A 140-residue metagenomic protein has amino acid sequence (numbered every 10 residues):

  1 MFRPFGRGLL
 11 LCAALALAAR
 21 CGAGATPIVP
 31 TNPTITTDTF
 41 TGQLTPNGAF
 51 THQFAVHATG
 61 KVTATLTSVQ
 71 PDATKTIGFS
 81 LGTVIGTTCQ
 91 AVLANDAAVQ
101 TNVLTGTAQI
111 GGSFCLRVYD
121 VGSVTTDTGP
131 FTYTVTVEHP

Functional and structural regions predicted by a protein language model:
M1-R20: Sec-dependent bacterial lipoprotein signal peptides
G22-I35, H52, I77-T87, S113-P140: C-terminal edge strands of extracellular/lumenal beta-sandwich accessory domains
T36-D72, G78-G82: Non-catalytic, beta-strand-enriched accessory regions in extracellular/secretory proteins and membrane protein
T51-K61, T105-G112, E138-P140: Extracellular and analogous surface-interaction loops
I85-D96: Extracellular beta-sheet repeat scaffolds used for adhesion and glycan interaction
N95-Q109: Beta-sandwich interaction modules
